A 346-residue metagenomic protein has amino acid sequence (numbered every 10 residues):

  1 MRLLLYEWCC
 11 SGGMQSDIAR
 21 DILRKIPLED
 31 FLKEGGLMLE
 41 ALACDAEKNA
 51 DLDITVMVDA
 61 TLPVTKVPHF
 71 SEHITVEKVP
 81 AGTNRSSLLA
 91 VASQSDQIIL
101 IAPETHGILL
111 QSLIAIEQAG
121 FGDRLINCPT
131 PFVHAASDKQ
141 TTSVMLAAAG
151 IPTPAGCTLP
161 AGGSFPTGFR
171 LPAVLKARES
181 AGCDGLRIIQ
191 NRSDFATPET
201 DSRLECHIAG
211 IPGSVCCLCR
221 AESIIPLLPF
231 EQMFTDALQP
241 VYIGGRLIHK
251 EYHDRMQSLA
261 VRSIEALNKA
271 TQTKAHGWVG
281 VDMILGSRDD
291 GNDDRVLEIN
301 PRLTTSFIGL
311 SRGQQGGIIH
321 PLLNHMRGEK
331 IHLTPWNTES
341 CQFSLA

Functional and structural regions predicted by a protein language model:
M1-L4: Extreme N-terminal starter segment of soluble prokaryotic enzymes
S11-D21, F234-P240: Short acidic/His/Gly/Ser-rich catalytic and metal-binding motifs that mark active-site loops of diverse hydrolases
D21-D45: Short catalytic helix/loop segments, enriched in acidic residues and glycine and frequently bearing histidine
D45, V56-A161: Conserved N-proximal alpha/beta basic substrate-recognition cap immediately N-terminal to, or forming the N-lobe
Q97, D289-D290, H320-A346: Peripheral (often C-terminal) accessory segments that flank ATP-dependent C-N-forming ligase machineries
P129-G213, L218-L227, I243-A266: Active-site nucleotide/adenylate-binding loops and adjacent lid/helix of ATP-dependent enzymes
C206-K274, L285, D289, N300-M326: ATP-dependent carboxylate/phosphate-activation module, predominantly the ATP-grasp catalytic core and closely related
A270-G280, I331-N337: Flexible, glycine/charged-enriched surface loops at secondary-structure junctions
